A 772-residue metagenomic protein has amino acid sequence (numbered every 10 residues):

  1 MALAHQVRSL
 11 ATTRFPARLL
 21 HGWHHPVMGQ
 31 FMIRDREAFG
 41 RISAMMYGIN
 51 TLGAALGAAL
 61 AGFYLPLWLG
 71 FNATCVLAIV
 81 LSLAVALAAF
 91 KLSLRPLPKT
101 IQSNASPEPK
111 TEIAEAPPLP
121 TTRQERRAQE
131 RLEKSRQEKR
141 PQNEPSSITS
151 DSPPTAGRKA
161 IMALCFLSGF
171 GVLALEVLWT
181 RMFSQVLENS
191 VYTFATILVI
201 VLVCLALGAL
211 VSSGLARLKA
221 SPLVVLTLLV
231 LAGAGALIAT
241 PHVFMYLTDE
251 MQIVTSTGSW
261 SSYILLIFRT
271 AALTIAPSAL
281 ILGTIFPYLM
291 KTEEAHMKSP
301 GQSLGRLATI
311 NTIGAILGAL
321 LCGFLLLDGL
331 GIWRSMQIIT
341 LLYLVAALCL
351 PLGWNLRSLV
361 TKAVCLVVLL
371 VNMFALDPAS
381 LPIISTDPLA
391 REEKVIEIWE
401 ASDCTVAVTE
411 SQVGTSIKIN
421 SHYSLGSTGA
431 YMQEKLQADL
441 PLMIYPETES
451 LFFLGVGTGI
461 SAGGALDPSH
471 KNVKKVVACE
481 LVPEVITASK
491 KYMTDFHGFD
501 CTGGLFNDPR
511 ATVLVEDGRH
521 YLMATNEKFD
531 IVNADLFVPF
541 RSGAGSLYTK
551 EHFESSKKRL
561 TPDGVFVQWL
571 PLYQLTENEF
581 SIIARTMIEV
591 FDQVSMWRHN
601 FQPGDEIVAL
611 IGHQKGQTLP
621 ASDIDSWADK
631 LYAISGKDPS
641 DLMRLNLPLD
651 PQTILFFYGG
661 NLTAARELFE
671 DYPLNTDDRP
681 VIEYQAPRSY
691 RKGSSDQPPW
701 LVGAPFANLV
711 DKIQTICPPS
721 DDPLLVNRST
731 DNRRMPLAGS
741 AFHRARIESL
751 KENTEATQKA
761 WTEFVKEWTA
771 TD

Functional and structural regions predicted by a protein language model:
M1-Q617, S622, S626, M735 (+4 more regions): Alpha-helical transmembrane segments of multi-pass membrane proteins
V515, T771-D772: Short, solvent-exposed mixed-charge patches
T618-L750: SAM/dcSAM-binding transferase cores
E763-E767, T771: Alpha-helical solenoid scaffolds that mediate protein-protein interactions, centered on TPR/SEL1-like repeats but also
